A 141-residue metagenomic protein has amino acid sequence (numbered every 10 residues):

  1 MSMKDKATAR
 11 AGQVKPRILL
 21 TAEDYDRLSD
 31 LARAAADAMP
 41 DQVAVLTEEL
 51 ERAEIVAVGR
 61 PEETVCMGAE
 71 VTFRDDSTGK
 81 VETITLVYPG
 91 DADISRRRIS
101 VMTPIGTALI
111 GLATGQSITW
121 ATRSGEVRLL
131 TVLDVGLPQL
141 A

Functional and structural regions predicted by a protein language model:
M1-E62: N-terminal intrinsically disordered, low-complexity, charge/repeat-rich segments that act as generic
M3, E48, R52-I55, G59-A69 (+3 more regions): Extended, charge-rich alpha-helical interface modules
G68-T72, S77-L130: Non-DNA-binding regulatory cores of transcription-related proteins, predominantly C-terminal effector-binding
V132-D134: Conserved hydrophobic positions within beta-strands
